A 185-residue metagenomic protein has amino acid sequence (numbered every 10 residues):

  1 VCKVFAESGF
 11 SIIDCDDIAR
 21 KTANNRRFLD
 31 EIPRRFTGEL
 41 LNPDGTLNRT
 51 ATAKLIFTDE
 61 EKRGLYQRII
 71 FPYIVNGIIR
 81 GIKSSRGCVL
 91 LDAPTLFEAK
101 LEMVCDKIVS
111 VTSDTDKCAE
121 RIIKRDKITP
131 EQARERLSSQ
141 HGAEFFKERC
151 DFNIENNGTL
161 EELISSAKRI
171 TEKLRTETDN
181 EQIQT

Functional and structural regions predicted by a protein language model:
V1-I13: A conserved segment at the C-terminal end of the G1
S11, D17, K107, D151-F152: Well-ordered beta-strand positions
D16, Y66, L90, I154 (+1 more regions): Residue-level signal for inorganic ion chemistry
D17-G87: ATP-dependent small-molecule kinase phosphotransfer cores that center on conserved nucleotide phosphate-binding segments
D17-R20, S113-D116, S138, L160: Short, acidic/turn-prone active-site loops that include or flank metal/cofactor- and phosphate-binding residues
I74-I78, M103-V104, K124, I128-E177: Small-molecule kinase domains that catalyze NTP-dependent phosphoryl transfer to phosphate-bearing small molecules
N76-K83, C88-R125: ATP-dependent NMP and nucleoside kinases share a basic, alpha-helical "lid"
T176-T185: A short, charged, Gly/Pro-tolerant segment at domain boundaries
